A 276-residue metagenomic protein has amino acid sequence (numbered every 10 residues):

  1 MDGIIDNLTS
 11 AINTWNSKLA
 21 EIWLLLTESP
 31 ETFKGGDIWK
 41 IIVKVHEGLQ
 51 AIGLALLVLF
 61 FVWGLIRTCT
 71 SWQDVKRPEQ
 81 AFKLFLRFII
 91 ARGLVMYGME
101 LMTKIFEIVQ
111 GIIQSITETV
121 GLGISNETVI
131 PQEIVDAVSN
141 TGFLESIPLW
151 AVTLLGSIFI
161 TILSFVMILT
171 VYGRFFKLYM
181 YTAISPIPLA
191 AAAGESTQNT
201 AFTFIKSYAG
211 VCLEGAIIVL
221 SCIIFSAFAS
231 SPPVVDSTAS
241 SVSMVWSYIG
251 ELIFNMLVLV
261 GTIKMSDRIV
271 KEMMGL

Functional and structural regions predicted by a protein language model:
M1-L56: Binding/recognition "hotspot" determinant
M1-N7, P78-G98, A201-V211: Alpha-helical transmembrane segments and their helix-start/interface "positive-inside/aromatic belt" motifs in integral
I42-Q50, F82-L86, I90, S139 (+4 more regions): Alpha-helical membrane-interface segments at transmembrane helix boundaries
A51-W63, F159-T161, L178: Hydrophobic alpha-helical transmembrane segments
L56-R92, I184-Q198: Hydrophobic transmembrane alpha-helix segments characteristic of membrane transport and insertion machinery
R92-I184, I218, C222-G275: Non-cytosolic segments of integral membrane proteins
T170-L178, F202-L213: Transmembrane helix-loop boundary segments of multi-pass membrane transporters
L189-K206, I269-M273: Alpha-helical transmembrane segments
